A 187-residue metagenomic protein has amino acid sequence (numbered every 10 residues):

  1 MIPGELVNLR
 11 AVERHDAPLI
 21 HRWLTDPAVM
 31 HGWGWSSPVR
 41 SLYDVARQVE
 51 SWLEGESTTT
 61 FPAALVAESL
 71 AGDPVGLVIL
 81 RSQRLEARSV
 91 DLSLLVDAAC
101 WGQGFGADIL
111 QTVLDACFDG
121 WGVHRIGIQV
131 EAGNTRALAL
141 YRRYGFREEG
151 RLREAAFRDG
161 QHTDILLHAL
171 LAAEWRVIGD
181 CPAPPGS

Functional and structural regions predicted by a protein language model:
M1-A99, H162-T163, L170-S187: GNAT-family acyltransferases
L19, D91, L95, D108-I109 (+2 more regions): Amphipathic alpha-helical recognition patches that constitute DNA-binding helices
S89, R125-G127, L167: Structural preference for beta-strand elements that scaffold enzyme active sites
G102-A116, T135-R143: Conserved acetyl-CoA-binding loop-helix of GNAT-fold acetyltransferases
D119-Q129: Conserved GNAT acetyl-CoA-binding A-motif
G127-V130, R147-I165: Conserved catalytic-core motifs of GNAT/GCN5-like acyltransferases
Y141, F146, H168: Conserved active-site tyrosine of GNAT-family acetyltransferases
